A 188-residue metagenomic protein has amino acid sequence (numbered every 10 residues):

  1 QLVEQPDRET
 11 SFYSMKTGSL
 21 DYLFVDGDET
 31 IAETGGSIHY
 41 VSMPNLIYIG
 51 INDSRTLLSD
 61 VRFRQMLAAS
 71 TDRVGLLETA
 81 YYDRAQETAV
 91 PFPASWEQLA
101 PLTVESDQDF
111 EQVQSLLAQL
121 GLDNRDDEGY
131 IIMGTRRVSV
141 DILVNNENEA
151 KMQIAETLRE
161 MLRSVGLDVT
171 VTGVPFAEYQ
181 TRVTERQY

Functional and structural regions predicted by a protein language model:
Q1-I31, D168-T170, P175: Ligand-site clamp/hinge motif
Q1-V3, R136-I142, E160-V174: A local structural motif
V3-Q5, N52-T56, L143-E147, V174 (+1 more regions): Short strand-loop junctions, especially beta-strand C-caps/beta-turns that link beta-sheets to coils or alpha-helices
S11-F12, S54, F63-R64, L76 (+2 more regions): Short, hydrophobic alpha-helical packing/hinge segments within bilobed ligand-binding/sensory domains
M15, R163-Y188: Periplasmic binding protein-like
E29-S42, R186-Q187: Ligand-binding "clamshell"
Y40-R55, A68, P93-S95: Periplasmic solute-binding protein
S59-E160: Append "and occasionally in soluble cytosolic enzymes with long acidic Gly/Pro-rich linkers
